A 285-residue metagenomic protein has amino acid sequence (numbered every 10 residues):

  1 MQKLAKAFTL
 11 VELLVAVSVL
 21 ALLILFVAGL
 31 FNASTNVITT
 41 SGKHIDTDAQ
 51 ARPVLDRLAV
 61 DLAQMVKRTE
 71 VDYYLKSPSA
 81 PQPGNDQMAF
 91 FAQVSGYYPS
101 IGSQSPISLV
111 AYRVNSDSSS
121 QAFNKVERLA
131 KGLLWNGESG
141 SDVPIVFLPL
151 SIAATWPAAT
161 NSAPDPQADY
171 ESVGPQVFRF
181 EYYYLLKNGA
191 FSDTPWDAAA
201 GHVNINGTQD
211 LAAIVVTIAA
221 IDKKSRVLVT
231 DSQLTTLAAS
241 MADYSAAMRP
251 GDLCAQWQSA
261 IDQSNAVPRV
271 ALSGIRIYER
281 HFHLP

Functional and structural regions predicted by a protein language model:
M1-F8: N-terminal leader/signal peptides at the extreme start of proteins
F8-A59, A63-M65: Aliphatic-rich helix starts adjacent to a transmembrane/signal segment
V15, D46, Q50, S100 (+2 more regions): Conserved aromatic-histidine-acidic binding/catalytic patches
A33-T40, P53-L75, S118, W135-G137 (+2 more regions): Alpha-helix exit/C-cap motif
T39-K43, A153-D165, W196-H202: Short helix/strand-bridging catalytic loops that position acidic/His residues to coordinate divalent metals and engage
T39-T40, H44-T47, L62-F91, A190-P195: Short, glycine/small-hydrophobic-rich surface segments
Q82-K187, T208-A213, S273: Surface-exposed loop/linker segments characteristic of extracytoplasmic
P166-P285: Short linear sequence signals and composition-biased patches located at protein termini or domain-edge surfaces
